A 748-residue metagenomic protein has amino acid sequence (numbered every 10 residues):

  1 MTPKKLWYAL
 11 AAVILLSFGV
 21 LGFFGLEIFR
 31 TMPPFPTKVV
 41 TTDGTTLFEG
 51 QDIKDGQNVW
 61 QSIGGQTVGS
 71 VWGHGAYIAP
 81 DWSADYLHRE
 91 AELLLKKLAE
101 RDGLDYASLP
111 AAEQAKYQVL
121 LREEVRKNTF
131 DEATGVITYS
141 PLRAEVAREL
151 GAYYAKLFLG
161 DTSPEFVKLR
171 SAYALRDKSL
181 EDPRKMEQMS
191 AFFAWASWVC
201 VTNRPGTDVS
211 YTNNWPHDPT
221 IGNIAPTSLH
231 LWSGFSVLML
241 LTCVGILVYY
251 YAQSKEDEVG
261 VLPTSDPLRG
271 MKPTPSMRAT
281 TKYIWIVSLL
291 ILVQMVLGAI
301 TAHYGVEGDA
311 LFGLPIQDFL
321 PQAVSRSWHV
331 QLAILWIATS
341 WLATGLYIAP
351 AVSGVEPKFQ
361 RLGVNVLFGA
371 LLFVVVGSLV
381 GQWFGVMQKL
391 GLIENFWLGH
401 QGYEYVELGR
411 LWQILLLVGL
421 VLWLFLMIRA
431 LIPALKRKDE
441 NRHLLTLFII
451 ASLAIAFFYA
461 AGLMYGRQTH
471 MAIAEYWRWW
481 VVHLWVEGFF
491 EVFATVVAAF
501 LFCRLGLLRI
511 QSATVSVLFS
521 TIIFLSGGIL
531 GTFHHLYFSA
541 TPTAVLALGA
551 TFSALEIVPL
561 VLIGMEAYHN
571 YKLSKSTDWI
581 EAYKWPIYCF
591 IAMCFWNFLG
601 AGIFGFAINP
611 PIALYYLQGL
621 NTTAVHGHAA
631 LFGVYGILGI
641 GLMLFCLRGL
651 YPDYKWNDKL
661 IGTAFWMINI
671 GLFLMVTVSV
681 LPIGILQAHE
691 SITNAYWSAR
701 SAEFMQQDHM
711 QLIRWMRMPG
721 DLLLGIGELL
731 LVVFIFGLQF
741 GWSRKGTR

Functional and structural regions predicted by a protein language model:
M1-E49: Post-cleavage N-terminal segment of exported redox proteins
W7-I28, W60, V68, P205 (+13 more regions): Hydrophobic cores of alpha-helical transmembrane segments in multi-pass integral membrane proteins
T31-L229: Soluble extramembrane regions of membrane proteins in the secretory/endomembrane system
V40-G44, A310-V324, Y616-G619: Perimembrane loop-to-helix junctions flanking transmembrane segments
A91, E258-G270, E440-T446, Y696-R700: Juxtamembrane inter-helical linkers in multi-pass membrane proteins
N213-L238, R269-A279: Cytosolic-side membrane-insertion boundary helix
E256-T280, K436-K438, L573-Y583: Membrane-interfacial, low-structure loops and terminal tails that flank and connect transmembrane helices in multi-pass
G402-R410, I473-H483, T541-F552, Q618-A624: Non-cytosolic membrane-interface motifs at loop->transmembrane helix junctions
